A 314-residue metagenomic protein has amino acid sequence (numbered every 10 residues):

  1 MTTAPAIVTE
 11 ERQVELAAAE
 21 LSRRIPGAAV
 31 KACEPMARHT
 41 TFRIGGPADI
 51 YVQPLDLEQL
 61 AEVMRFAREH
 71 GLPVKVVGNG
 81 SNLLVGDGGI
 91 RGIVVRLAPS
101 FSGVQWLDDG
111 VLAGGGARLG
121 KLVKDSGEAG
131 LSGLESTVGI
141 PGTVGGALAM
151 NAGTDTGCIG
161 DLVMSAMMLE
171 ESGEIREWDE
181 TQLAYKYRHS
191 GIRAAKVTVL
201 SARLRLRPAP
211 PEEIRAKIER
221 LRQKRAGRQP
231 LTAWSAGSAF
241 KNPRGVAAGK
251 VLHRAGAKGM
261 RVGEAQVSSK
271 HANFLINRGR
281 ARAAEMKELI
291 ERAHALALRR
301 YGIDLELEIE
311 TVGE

Functional and structural regions predicted by a protein language model:
T2-A6, K31-A32, T40, L83 (+1 more regions): Phosphate/pyrophosphate- and phosphate-bearing ligand-binding catalytic cores of soluble enzymes
E10, V14-V144, A152-T154: Anion-binding (especially nucleotide phosphate/pyrophosphate-binding) glycine-rich loop and adjoining beta-alpha core
Y51, L112, S165-M167, S201-R203: Beta-strand secondary-structure signal
H70, V77-N79, L162, A233-W234 (+1 more regions): Short, basic and Ser/Thr-rich N-terminal targeting/leader segments
R91-I93, M164, L200: Change "...and in nucleic-acid phosphodiester-cleaving endonucleases..." to "...and in nucleic-acid processing enzymes
S102-V104, M164-M168: Short polybasic amphipathic segments
G127, G146-T156, R176, Q182 (+1 more regions): Core subunits and conserved enzymes of cellular information-processing and envelope-translocation systems across
C158-G160: Short loop/turn motifs at secondary-structure junctions and domain boundaries
